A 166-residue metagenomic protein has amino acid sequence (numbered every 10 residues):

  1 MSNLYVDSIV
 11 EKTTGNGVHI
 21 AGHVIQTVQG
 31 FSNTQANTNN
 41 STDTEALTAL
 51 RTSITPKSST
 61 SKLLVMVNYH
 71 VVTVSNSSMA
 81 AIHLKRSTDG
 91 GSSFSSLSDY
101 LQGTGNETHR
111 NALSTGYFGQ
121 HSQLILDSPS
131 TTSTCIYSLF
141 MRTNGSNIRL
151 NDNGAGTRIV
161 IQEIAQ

Functional and structural regions predicted by a protein language model:
M1-N39, S59-T60, S75: Intrinsic low-complexity, repeat-rich intrinsically disordered segments enriched in small/flexible residues
Y5-V6, L50-I54: Short secondary-structure capping/turn segments at boundaries of alpha-helices and beta-strands
E11, T44-E45, N111, G116: Mixed-charge, polar/low-complexity N-terminal
G30, N37-N39, T55-T134, S138-Q166: Terminal beta-strand-rich extracellular "head" domains that mediate receptor/glycan or other ligand binding
D43-R51: A short beta-strand-loop element at or near the start of a globular domain
